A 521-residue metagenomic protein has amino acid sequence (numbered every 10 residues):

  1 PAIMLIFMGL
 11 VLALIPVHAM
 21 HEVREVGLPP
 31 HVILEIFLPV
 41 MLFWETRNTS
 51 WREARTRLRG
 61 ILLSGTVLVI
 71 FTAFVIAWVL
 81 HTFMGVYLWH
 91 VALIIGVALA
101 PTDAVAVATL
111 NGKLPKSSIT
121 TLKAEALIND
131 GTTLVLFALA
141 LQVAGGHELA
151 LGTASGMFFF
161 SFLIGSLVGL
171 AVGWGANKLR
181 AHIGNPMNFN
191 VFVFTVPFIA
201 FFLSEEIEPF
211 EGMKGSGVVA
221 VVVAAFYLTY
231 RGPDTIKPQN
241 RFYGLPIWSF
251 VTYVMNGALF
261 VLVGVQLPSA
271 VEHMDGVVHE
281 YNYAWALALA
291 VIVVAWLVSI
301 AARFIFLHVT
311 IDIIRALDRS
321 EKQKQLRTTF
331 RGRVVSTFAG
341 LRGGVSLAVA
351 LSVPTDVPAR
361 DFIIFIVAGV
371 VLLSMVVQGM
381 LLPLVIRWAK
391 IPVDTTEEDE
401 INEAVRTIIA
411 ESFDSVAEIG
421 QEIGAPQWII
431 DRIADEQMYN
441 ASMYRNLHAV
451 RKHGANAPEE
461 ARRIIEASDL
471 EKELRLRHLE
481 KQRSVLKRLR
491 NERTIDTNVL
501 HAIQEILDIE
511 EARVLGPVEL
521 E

Functional and structural regions predicted by a protein language model:
P1-E400, L486-I506, E510-E521: Transmembrane helical cores of multi-pass secondary ion antiporters/exchangers
I391-E521: Cytosolic C-terminal regulatory domains/tails of membrane transporters and channels
